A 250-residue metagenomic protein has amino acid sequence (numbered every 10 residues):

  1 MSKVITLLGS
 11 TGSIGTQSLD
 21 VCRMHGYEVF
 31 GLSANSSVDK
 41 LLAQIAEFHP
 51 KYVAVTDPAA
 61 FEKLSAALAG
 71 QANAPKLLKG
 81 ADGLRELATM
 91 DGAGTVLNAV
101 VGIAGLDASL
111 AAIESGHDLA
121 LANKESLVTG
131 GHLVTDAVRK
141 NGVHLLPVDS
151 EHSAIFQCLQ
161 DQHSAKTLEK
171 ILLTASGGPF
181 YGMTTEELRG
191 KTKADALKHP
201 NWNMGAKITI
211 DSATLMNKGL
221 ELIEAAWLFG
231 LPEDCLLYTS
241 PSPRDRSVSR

Functional and structural regions predicted by a protein language model:
M1-I103: N-terminal glycine-/serine-/threonine-rich beta1-alpha1-beta2 phosphate-ribose binding loop of Rossmann-like
H49-K51, N73-P75, S115-D118, N141-V143: A short helix->loop->beta-strand "cap" motif at the edges of active sites that frequently abuts
V55, L77-G80, L97-N98, L121-A122 (+2 more regions): General beta-strand structural signal in soluble alpha/beta enzymes
L106, A111-S115, G131-A196: Rossmann-like NAD(P)H-binding beta-loop-alpha module
H117-V128: ADP-ribose/adenylate-binding Rossmann-like module
D149-A154, P200-F229: Mid-domain beta-loop-alpha active-site segment that forms a flexible, acidic cofactor/metal-binding surface
F156-E169, K218-D234: Oxidoreductase and adenylate-handling cofactor-binding alpha/beta cores
Y238-R250: Single conserved hydrophobic/aromatic residue that forms the stacking wall/gate of nucleotide- or nucleobase-binding
